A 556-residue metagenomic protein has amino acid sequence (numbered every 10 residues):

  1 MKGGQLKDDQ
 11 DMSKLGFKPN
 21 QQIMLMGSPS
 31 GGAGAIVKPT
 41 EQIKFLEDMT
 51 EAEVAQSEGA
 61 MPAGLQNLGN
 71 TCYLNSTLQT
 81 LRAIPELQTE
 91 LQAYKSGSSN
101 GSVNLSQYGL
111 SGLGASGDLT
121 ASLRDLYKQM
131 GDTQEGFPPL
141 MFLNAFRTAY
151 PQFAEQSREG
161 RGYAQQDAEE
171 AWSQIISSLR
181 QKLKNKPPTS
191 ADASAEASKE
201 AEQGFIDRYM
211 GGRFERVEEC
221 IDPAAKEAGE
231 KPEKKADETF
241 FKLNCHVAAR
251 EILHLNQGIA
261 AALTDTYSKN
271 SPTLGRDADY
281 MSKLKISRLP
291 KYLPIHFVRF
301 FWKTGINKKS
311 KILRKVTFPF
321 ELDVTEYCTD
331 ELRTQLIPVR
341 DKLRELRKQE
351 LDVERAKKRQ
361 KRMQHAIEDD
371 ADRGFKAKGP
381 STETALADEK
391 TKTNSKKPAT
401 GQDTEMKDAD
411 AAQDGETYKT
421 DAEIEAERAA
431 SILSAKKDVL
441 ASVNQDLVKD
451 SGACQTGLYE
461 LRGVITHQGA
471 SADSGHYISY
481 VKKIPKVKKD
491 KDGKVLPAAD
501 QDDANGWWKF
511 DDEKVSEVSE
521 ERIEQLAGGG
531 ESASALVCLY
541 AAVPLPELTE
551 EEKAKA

Functional and structural regions predicted by a protein language model:
M1-A556: UBL (ubiquitin/ubiquitin-like) substrate-recognition surfaces within cysteine isopeptidase catalytic folds
